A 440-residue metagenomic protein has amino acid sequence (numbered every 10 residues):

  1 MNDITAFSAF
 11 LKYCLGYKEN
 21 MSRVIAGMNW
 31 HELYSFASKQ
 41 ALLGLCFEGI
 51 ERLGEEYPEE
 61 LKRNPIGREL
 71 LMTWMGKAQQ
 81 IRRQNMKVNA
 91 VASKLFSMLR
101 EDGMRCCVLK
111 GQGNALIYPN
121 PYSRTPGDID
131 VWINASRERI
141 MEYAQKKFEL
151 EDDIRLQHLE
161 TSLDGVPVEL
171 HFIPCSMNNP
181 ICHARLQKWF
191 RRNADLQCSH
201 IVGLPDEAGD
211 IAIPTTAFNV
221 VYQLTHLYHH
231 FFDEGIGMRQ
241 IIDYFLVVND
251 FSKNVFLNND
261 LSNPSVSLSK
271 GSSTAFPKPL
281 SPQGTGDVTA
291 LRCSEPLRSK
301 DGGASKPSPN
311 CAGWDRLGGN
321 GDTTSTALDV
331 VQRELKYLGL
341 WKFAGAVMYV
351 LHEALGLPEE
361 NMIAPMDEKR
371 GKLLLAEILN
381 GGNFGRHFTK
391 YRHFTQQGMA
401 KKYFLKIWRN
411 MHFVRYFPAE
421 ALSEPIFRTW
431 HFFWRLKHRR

Functional and structural regions predicted by a protein language model:
M1-G127, W132-D260, D322-R440: Conserved NTP-donor binding/palm subdomain of two-metal-ion nucleotidyltransferases/polymerases, i.e., the charged
R63, Q197-D206, S252-D329: Intrinsic disorder/low-complexity segments
